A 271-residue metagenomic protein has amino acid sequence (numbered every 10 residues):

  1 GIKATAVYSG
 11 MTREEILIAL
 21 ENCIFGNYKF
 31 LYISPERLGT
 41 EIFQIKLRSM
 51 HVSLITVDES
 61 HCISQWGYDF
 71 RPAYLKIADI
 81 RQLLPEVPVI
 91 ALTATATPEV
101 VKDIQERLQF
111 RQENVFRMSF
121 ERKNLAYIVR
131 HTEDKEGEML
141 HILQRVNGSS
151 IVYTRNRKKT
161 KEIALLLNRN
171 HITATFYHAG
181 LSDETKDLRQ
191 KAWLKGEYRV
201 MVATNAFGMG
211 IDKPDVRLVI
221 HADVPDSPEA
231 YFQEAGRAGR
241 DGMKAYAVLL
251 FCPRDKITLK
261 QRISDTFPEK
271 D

Functional and structural regions predicted by a protein language model:
G1-K270: Helicase motor core with emphasis on the C-terminal RecA-like subdomain
